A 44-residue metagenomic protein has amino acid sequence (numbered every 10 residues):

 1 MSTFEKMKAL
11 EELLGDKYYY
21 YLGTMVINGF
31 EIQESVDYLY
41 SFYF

Functional and structural regions predicted by a protein language model:
M1-F44: Amphipathic alpha-helical interface elements
